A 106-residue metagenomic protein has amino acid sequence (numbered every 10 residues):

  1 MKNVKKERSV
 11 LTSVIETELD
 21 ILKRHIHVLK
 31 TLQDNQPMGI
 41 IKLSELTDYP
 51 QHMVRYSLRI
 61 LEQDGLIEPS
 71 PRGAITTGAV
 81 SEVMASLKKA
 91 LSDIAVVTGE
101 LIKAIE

Functional and structural regions predicted by a protein language model:
K2-H27: Short alpha-helical segments that sit at the start of domains
K2-K5, A85-E106: Amphipathic alpha-helical dimerization/coiled-coil segments that flank or bridge DNA-binding/regulatory modules
H27-D34: Short, locally clustered residues in the helix-turn-helix/winged-helix DNA-binding domain
N35-G39: Short capping segments at the starts of secondary-structure elements
K42-L46: A short acidic, leucine-rich amphipathic alpha-helix
D48-E62: Short amphipathic alpha-helical interaction segments
E62-R72: A short, conserved structural fragment
S70-V80: Short, Lys/Arg-rich nucleic-acid/phosphate-binding segment
